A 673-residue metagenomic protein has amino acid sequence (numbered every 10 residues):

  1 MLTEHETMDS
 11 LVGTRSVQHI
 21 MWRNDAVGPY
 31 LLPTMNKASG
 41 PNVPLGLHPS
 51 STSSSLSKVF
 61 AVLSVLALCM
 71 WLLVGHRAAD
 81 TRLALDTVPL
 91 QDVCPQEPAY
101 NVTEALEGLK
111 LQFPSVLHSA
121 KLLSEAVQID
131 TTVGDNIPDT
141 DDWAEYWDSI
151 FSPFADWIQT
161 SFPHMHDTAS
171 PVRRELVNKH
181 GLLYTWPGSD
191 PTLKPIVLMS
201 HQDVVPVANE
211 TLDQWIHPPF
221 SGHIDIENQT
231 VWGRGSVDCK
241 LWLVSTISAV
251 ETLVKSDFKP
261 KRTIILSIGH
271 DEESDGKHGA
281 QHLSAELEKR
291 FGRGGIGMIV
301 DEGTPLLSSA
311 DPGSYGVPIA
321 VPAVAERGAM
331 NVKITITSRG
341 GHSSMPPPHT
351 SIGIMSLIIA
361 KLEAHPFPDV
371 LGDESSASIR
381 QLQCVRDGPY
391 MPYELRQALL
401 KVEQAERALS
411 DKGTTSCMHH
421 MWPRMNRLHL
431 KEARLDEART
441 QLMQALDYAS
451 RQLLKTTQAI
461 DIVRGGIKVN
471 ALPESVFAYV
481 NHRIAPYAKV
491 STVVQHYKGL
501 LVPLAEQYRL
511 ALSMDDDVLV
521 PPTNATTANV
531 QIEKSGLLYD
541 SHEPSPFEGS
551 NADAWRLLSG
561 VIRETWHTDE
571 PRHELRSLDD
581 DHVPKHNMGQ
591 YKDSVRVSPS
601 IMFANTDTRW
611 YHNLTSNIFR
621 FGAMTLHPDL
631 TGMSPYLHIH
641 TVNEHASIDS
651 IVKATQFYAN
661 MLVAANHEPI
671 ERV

Functional and structural regions predicted by a protein language model:
E4, W22-N24, G28-L31, N36-A61 (+7 more regions): Metal-dependent amide/peptide-bond hydrolase catalytic core, centered on the "pita-bread" metallohydrolase fold
H48-S50, S54, K58-F60, C69-R234 (+1 more regions): Acidic/His- and Gly-rich active-site-bordering loop/insert found across diverse amide/peptide-bond hydrolases
S124-T132, Q159, P163, D167 (+9 more regions): Sec-exported extracytoplasmic/periplasmic mature domains
V127-Q128, L183, V197, I265-I268 (+5 more regions): Structural recognition of the beta-strand scaffold that forms the well-ordered cores of secreted hydrolase catalytic
V133-G134, P191, Q202-V205, D271-D275 (+3 more regions): Solvent-exposed loop/turn segments at secondary-structure junctions within structured extracellular/periplasmic domains
T192-P195, P260-I264, G294-G297, D593-S594 (+1 more regions): Loop/turn elements at helix/coil->beta-strand transitions in domains of secreted/extracellular proteins
E227-D238, V595, V642-N643: Short pre-catalytic strand/loop immediately N-terminal to key active-site residues, enriched for Gly-Thr
T230-V321: Acidic/histidine-rich catalytic neighborhood of metal-dependent amide-processing enzymes
